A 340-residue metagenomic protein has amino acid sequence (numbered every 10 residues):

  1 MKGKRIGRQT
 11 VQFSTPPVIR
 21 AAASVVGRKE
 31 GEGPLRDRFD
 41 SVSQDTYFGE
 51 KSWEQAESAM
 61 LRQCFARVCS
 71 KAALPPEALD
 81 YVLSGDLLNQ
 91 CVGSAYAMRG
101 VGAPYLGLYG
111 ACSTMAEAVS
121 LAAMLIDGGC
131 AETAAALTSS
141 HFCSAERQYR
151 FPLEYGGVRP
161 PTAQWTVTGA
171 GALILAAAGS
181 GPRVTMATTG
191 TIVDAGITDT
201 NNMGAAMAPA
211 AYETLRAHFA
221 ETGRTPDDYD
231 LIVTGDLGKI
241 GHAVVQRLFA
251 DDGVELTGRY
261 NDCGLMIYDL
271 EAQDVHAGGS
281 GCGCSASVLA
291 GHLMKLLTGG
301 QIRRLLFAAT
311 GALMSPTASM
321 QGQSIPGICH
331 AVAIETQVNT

Functional and structural regions predicted by a protein language model:
M1-E54, P152-R216, E221-R224, E255-D274 (+2 more regions): Condensing-enzyme catalytic core mediating Claisen C-C bond formation in acyl metabolism
I19, W53-C112, D228-A243, R247: Conserved beta-ketoacyl condensing-enzyme motif
R20, S84-G85, A134-S140, L175 (+1 more regions): Short beta-strand segments
E30-E32, G93-A95, A145-R150, I197 (+2 more regions): Short acidic, glycine/serine/threonine-rich loops at helix termini
E57-A73, V119-L121, A206-E221, V288-L293: Short, well-ordered amphipathic alpha-helical segments that serve as non-catalytic structural scaffolds within diverse
G85-Q90, C112-S113, T138-S144, G190-I192 (+2 more regions): Acidic, glycine-rich active-site loops and adjacent beta-strand->loop/helix elements that engage anionic groups
A95-R147, F151-A163: A generic, well-ordered mixed alpha/beta core segment in the N-terminal half of proteins
Y109-A136, L173-A176, S280-Q301: Active-site-proximal alpha-helical scaffold in enzymes
